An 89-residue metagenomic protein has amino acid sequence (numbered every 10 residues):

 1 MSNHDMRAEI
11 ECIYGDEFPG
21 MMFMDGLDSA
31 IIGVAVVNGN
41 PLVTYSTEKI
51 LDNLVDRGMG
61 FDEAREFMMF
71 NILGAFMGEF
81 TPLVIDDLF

Functional and structural regions predicted by a protein language model:
S2-F89: C-terminal alpha-helical interaction appendages
